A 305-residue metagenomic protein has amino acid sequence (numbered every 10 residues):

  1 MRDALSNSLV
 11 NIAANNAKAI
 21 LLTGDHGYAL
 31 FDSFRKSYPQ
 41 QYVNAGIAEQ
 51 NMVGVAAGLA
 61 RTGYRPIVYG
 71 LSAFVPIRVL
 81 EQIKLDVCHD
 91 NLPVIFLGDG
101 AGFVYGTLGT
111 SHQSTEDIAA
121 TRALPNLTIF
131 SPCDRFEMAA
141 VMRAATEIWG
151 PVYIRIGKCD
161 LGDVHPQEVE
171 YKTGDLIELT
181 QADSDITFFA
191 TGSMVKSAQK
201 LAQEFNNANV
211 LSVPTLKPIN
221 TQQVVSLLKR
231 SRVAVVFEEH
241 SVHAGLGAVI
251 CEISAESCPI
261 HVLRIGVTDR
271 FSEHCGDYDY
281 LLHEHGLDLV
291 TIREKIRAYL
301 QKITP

Functional and structural regions predicted by a protein language model:
M1-R155, D160, T173: Thiamine diphosphate
R2-D3, I20-K36, Y105-G106, K158-P305: Thiamine diphosphate
